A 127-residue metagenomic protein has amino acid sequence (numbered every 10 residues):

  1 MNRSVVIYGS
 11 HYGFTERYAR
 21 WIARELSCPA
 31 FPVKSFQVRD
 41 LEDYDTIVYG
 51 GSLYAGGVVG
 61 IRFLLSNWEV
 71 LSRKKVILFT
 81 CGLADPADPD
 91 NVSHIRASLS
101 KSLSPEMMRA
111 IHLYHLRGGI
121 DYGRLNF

Functional and structural regions predicted by a protein language model:
M1-R3, S35, K101: Generic detector of short alpha-helix boundary/capping microenvironments and adjacent low-complexity segments
N2-E25: N-terminal beta1-alpha1 ligand-phosphate binding loop
S4-V6, S10, F36, L71 (+1 more regions): Alpha-helical protein-protein interaction elements
Y12, F36-V38, A84, D121: Surface-exposed, flexible loop/turn segments at secondary-structure boundaries
E25, P29, T46-Y49, L53-F127: FMN-binding flavodoxin-like domain, especially the glycine-rich phosphate-binding loop
S27-R39: A short, well-structured beta->alpha microelement
E42-D43: Alpha-helix C-terminal capping/helix-to-coil transition sites in glycosyltransferase folds
